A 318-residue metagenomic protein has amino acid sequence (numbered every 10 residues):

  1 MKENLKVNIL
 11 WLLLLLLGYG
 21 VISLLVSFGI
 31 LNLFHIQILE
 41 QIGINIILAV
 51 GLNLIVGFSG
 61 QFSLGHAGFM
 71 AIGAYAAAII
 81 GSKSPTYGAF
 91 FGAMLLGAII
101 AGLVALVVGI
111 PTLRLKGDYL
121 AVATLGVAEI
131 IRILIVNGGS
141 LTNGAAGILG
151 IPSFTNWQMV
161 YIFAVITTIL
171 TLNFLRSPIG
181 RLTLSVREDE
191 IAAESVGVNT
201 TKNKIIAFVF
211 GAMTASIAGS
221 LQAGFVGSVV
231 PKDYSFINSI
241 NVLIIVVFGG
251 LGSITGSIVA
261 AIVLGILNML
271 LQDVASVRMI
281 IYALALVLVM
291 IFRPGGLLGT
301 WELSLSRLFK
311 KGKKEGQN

Functional and structural regions predicted by a protein language model:
M1-G20, E188-E190, S195-K202, L271-N318: Cytosolic-side transmembrane-helix boundaries in multi-pass membrane proteins
M1-I47, A76, T86-A93, Q317-N318: Membrane-interfacial amphipathic/re-entrant helices at transmembrane-helix boundaries
N32-P85, I110-L120, E190-E194, N199-T200 (+1 more regions): Single transmembrane alpha-helix segments in multi-pass membrane proteins
Q41, N45, A74-Y75, A101-G102 (+9 more regions): Residue-level recognition of pore/gate-forming positions within transmembrane alpha-helices of multi-pass
A67, L95, I205-I291: Transmembrane alpha-helical segments in multi-pass inner-membrane proteins
P85-E129, V259-A261: Alpha-helical transmembrane segments within multi-pass membrane transporters and channels
V122-I179, K314-Q317: Transmembrane helix-bundle core of multi-pass membrane transporters and related energy-transducing complexes
N156-V230: Helix-loop-helix "hairpin" substructures at the membrane interface of multi-pass membrane proteins
